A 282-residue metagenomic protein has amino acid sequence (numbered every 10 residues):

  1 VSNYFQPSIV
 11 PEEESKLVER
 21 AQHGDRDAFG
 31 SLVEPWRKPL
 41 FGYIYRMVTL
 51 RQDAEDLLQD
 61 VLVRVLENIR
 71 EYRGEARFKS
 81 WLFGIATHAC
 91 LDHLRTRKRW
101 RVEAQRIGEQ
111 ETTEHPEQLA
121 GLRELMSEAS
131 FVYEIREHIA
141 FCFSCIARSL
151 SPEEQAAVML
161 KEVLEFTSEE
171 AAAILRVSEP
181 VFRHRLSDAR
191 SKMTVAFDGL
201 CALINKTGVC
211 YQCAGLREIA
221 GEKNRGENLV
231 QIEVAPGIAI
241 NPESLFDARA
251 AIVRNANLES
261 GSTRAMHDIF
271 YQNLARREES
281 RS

Functional and structural regions predicted by a protein language model:
V1-E19, S31, K98-A156, F166-S282: Intrinsic, short, N-terminal disordered tails of RNA polymerase sigma-factor systems
N3, V33-Q52, N68, L94 (+1 more regions): Amphipathic, Lys/Arg- and hydrophobic-enriched alpha-helical face
Q22-H23, M47-T49, L62-K79, T96-K98: Sigma70-family region 2
E34, E55, R183: Conserved catalytic core of two-component sensor histidine kinases
G42, D56-V63, A76-H88: Structural recognition of an alpha-helix C-terminal capping motif at a helix-to-coil junction
R70-G74, G84-Q105, T194-V195, G199: Arg/Lys-rich amphipathic alpha helix in sigma70-family domain 2
K161: His-Asp-centered metal-binding catalytic motifs of divalent-metal-dependent phosphohydrolases/nucleases
